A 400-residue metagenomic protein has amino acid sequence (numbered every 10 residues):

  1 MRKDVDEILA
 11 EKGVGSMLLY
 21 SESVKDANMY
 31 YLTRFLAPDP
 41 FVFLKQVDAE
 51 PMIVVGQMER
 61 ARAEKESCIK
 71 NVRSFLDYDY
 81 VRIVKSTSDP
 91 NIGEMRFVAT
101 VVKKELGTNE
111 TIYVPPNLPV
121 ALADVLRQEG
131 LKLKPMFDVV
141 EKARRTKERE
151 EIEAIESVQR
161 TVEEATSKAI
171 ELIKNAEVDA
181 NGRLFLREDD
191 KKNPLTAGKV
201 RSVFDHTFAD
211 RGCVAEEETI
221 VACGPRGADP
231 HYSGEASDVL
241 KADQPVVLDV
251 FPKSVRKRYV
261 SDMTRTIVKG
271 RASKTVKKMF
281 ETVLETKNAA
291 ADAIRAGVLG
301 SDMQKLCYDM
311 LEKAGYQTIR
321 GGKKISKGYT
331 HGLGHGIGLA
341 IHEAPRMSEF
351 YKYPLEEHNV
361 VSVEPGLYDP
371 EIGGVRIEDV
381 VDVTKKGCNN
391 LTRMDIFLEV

Functional and structural regions predicted by a protein language model:
M1-V400: Active-site neighborhoods and metal-handling regions in enzymes and metal-associated proteins
